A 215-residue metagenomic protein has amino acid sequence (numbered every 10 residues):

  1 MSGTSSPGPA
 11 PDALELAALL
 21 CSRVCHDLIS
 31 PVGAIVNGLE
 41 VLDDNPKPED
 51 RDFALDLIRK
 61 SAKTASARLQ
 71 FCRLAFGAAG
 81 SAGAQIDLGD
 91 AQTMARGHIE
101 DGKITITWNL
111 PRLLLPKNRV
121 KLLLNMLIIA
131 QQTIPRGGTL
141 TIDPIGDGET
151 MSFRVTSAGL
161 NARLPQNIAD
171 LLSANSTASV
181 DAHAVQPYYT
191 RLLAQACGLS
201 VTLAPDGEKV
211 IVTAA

Functional and structural regions predicted by a protein language model:
M1-P7: Cytosolic coiled-coil signaling helices that couple upstream sensory modules
P9-L19, F53, K103-Q131, P135 (+1 more regions): Conserved short strand/loop->alpha-helix "switch" segment adjacent to the catalytic nucleotide/phosphoryl-transfer site
A18-G38, D43-N45, N118-G146, Q186-A196: Conserved ATP-binding N-box helix of the HATPase_c
L42-A54: Conserved catalytic segment of histidine kinase HATPase_c domains, centered on the N-box/ATP-lid region
R51-T105, L160: Conserved DHp (HisKA) dimerization/phosphotransfer helix of two-component histidine kinases, i.e., the long coiled-coil
D147-P187, A215: Glycine-rich/acidic phosphate-handling loop/turn and adjacent ATP-lid/helix of nucleotide-binding kinase/ATPase domains
G198-P205: Glycine-rich ATP-binding loops of the HATPase_c
D206-V212: Glycine-rich nucleotide-binding loop
